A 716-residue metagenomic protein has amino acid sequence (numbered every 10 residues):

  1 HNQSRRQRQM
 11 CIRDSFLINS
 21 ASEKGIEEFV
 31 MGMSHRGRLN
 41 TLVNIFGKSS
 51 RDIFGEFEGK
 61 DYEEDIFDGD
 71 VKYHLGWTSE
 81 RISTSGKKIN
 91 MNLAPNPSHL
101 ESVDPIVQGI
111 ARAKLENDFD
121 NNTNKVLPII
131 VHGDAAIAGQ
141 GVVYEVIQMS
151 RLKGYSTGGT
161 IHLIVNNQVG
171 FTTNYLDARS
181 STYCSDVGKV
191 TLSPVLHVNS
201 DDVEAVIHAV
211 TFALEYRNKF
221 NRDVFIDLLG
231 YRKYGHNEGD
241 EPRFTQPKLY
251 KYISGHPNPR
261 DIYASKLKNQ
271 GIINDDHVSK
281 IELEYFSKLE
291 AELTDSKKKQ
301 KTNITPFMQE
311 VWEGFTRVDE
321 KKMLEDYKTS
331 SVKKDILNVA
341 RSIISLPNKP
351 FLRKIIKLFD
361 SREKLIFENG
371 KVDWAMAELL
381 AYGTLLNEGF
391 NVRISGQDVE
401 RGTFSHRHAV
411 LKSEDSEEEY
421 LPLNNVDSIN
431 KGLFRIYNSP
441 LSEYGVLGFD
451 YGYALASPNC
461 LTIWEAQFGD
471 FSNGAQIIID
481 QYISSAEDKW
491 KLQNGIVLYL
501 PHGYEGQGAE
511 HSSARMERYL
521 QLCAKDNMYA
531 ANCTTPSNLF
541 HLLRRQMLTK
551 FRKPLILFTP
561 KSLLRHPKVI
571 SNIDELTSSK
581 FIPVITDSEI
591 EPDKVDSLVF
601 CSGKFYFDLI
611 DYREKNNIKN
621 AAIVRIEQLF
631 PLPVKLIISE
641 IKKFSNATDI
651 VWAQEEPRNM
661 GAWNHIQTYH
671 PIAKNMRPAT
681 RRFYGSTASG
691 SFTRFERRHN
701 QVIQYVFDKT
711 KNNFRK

Functional and structural regions predicted by a protein language model:
H1-R8, I12: Single conserved hydrophobic/aromatic residue that forms the stacking wall/gate of nucleotide- or nucleobase-binding
S15, V224, G230-N532, P536-K716: Flexible, glycine-rich loop/tail regions that form catalytic "lids" or insertion modules at the edges of active sites
E27-L192, L196, F404-S457: Cofactor-binding active-site loop characterized by glycine-rich and histidine/acidic residues
S98, A135-A138, D202-A205, G469-F471 (+2 more regions): Glycine-/small-residue-rich active-site loops that bind phosphorylated ligands and cofactors
G154-Y155, N218-K219, E487-K491: Arginine/glycine-rich "motif VI" loop of SF2 helicases in the C-terminal RecA-like domain
I161-H162, G188, P194-N199, V497 (+2 more regions): Short hydrophobic alpha-helical runs that function as membrane-insertion/retention elements
G170-S181, K189-F225, G230-G235, R243: Conserved phosphate-handling catalytic cores of large alpha/beta enzymes
